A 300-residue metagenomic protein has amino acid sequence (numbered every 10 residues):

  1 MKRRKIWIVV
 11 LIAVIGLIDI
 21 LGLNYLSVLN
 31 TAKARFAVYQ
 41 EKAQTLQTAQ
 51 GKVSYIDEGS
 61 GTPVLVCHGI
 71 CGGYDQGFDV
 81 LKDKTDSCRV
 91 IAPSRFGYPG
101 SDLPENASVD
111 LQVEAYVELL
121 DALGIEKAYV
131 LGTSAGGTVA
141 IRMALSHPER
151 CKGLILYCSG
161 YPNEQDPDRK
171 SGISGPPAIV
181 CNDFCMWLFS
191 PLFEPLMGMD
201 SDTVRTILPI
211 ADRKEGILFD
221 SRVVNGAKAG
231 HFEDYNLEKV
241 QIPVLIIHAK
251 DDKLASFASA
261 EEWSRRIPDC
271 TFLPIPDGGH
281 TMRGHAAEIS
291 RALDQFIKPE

Functional and structural regions predicted by a protein language model:
S54-G100: Conserved HGGG/HGGXW glycine-rich cap/lid loop of the alpha/beta-hydrolase fold
L111-A128: Conserved acidic catalytic loop of the alpha/beta-hydrolase fold
K127-Q165: Conserved hydrolase catalytic core segment
L154-D183: Flexible "cap/lid" loop of the alpha/beta hydrolase fold
S174, A178-Y235: Alpha/beta-hydrolase
V240, I246-H248, D252: Short beta-strand/loop motif that positions the catalytic acidic residue of the alpha/beta-hydrolase fold
K253-S259: Conserved alpha/beta-hydrolase "acid-adjacent" motif
D269-E300: Catalytic active-site module of serine/aspartate enzymes centered on a nucleophile-bearing elbow/loop
